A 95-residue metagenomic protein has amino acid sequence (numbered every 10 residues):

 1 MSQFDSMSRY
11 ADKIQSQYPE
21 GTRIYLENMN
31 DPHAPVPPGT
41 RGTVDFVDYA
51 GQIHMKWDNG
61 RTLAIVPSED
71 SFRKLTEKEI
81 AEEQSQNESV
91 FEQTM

Functional and structural regions predicted by a protein language model:
S2-S85: Basic/aromatic-rich interaction segments and small domains that mediate binding to polyanionic partners
Q84-M95: Non-Sec secretion/translocation targeting segments of pathogen effectors
